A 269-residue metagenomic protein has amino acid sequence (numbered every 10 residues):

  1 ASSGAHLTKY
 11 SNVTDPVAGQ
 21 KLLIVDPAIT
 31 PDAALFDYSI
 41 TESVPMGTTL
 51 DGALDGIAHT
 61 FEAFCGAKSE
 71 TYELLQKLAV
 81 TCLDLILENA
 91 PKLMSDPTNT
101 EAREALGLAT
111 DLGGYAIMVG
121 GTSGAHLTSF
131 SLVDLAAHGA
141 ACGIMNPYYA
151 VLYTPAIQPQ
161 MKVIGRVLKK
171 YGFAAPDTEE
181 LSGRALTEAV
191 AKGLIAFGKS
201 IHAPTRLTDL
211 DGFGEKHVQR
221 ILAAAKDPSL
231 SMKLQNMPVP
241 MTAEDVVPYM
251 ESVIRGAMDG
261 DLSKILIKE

Functional and structural regions predicted by a protein language model:
A1-G4, H138: Catalytic nucleophile loop
L7-G120: Carboxylate- and glycine-rich phosphate/diphosphate-binding segment that chelates Mg2+/Mn2+
P45, T49, T71-L78, T98 (+8 more regions): Catalytic cores of large soluble enzymes that bind and process phosphate-bearing ligands
I57-F61, C82, L106-G114, T128 (+5 more regions): Short alpha-helical scaffolding segments that buttress acidic/His motifs in well-ordered protein cores
A79, R103-L106, M161, T187 (+2 more regions): Hydrophobic packing residues in well-ordered alpha-helices of helical domains and bundles
G120-A191, I195: C-terminal catalytic subdomain
G172-E269: C-terminal charged capping/lid subdomain of soluble metabolic enzymes
